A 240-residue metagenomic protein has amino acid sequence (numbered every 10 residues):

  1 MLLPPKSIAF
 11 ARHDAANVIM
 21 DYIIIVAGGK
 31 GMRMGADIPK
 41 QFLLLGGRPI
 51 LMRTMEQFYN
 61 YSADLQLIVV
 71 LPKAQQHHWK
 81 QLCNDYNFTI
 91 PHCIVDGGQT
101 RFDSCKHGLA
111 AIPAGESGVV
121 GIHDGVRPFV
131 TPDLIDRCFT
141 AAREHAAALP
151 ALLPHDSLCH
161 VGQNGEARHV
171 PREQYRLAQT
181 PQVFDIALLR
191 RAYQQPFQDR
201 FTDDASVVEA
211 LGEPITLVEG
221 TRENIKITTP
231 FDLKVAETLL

Functional and structural regions predicted by a protein language model:
K6, A11-A16: A cross-taxon signal for low-complexity, glycine/charged-rich
I19-H77: N-terminal glycine-rich phosphate-binding loop and ensuing alpha1 helix
I23-I25, V69, I122, A147-P150: Structural beta-sheet core signal
I25, F42, L51, G108 (+4 more regions): Residue-level signal for inorganic ion chemistry
L43, I225-L240: Short, basic/aromatic-enriched C-terminal tail that caps enzymatic domains
M52-S117: Conserved N-terminal catalytic core of the sugar/cofactor nucleotidyltransferase
S117-V126: Short beta-strand-to-loop acidic/aromatic patch adjacent to the donor-nucleotide binding site
F129-V218: Conserved core of the sugar-phosphate nucleotidyltransferase
